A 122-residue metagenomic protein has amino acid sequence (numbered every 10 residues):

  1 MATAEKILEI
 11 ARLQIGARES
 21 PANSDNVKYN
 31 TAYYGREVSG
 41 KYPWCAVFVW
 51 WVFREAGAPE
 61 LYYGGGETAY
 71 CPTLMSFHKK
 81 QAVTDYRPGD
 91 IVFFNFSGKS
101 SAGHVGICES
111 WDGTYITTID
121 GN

Functional and structural regions predicted by a protein language model:
M1-P59: N-terminal capping segments
A2-L8, A58-N122: ...with weaker cross-activation on analogous glycine-rich loops/strands in unrelated enzymes
